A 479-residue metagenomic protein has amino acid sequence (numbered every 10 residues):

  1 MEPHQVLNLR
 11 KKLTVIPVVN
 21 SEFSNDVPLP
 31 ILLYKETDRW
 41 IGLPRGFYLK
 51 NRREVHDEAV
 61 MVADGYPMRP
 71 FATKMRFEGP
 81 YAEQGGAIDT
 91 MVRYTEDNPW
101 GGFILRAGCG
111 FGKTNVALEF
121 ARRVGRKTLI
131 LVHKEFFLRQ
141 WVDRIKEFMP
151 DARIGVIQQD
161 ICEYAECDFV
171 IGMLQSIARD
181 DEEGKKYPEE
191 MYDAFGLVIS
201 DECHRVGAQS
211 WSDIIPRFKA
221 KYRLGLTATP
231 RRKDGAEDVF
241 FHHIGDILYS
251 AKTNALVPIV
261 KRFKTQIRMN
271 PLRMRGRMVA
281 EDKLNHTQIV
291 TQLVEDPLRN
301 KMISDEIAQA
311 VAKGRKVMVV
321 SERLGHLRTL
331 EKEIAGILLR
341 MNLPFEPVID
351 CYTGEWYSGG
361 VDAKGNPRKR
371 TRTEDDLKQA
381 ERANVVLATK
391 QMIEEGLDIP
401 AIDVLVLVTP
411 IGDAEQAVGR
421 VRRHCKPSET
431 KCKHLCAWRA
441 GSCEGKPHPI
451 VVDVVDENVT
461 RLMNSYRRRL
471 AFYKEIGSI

Functional and structural regions predicted by a protein language model:
H56-R106: Conserved pre-motif I regulatory segment
D97-A121, L129: Walker A/P-loop
F136-D160, I337-M341: Conserved helix-turn-beta segment of the N-terminal RecA-like "Helicase ATP-binding" lobe in SF1/SF2 helicases
Q159-L197, A208-D213: Conserved helix/coil segment N-terminal to the catalytic DExD/H
G196-L197, H204-K264, Y473: Post-DEXD/H (motif II) to motif III coupling segment of the RecA-like Helicase ATP-binding lobe
E281-E322, R328-G336: Conserved interdomain hinge at the start of the Helicase C-terminal
R315-A363: Conserved helicase motor "Helicase C" RecA-like lobe of SF1/SF2 P-loop NTPases
G354-I476: Conserved RecA-like P-loop NTPase helicase motor core
